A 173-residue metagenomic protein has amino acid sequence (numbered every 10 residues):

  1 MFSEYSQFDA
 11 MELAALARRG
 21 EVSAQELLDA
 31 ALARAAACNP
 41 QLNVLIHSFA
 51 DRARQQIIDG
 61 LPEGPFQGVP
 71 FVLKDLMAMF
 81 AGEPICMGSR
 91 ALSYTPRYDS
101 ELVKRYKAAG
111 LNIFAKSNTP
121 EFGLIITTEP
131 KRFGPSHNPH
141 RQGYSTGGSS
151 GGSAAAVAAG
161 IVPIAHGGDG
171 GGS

Functional and structural regions predicted by a protein language model:
M1-H47: An N-terminal boundary/leader segment
L13-A17, I57, S153: Generic hydrophobic alpha-helical segments
Q25-D29, A50, P70, V103: Hydrophobic face of alpha-helices
A31, A53, K74, Y106 (+1 more regions): Conserved hydrophobic/aromatic pocket- or pore-lining residues that grip, position, or stack substrates in active sites
R34, C38, Q56, A109 (+1 more regions): Short alpha-helical functional segments enriched in proximate histidine and acidic residues
Q56, G60-M77, F114-N118: Glycine-rich, aromatic-flanked loop segments that form ligand/cofactor-binding clefts across common enzyme folds
P65-L102: Enzymes and membrane/adaptor proteins characterized by extended Gly/Ser/Thr/Asp/Glu-rich, aromatic-dotted
Y98-S173: Short glycine/serine-rich loop segments
